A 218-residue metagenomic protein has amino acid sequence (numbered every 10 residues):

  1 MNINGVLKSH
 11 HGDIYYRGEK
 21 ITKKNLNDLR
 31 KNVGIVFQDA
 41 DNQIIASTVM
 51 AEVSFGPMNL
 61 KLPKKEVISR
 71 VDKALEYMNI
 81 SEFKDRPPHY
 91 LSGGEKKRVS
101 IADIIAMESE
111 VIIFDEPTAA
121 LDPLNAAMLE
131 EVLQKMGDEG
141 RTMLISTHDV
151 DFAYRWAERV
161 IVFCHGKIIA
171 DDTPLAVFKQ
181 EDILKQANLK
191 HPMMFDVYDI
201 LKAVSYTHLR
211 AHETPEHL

Functional and structural regions predicted by a protein language model:
N4: Helix-to-loop junction immediately C-terminal to a conserved catalytic motif
G12-K20, L29: Conserved ABC transporter NBD signature motif
K65-F83: Conserved ABC ATPase "signature" region
P87-L91, E95: Conserved ABC ATPase signature
I112-D115: Catalytic Walker B motif of ABC-type/P-loop ATPase nucleotide-binding domains
H165-G166: Conserved ABC ATPase "signature" C-loop
T207-T214: Conserved small/polar residues in nucleotide/adenosyl-binding loops
